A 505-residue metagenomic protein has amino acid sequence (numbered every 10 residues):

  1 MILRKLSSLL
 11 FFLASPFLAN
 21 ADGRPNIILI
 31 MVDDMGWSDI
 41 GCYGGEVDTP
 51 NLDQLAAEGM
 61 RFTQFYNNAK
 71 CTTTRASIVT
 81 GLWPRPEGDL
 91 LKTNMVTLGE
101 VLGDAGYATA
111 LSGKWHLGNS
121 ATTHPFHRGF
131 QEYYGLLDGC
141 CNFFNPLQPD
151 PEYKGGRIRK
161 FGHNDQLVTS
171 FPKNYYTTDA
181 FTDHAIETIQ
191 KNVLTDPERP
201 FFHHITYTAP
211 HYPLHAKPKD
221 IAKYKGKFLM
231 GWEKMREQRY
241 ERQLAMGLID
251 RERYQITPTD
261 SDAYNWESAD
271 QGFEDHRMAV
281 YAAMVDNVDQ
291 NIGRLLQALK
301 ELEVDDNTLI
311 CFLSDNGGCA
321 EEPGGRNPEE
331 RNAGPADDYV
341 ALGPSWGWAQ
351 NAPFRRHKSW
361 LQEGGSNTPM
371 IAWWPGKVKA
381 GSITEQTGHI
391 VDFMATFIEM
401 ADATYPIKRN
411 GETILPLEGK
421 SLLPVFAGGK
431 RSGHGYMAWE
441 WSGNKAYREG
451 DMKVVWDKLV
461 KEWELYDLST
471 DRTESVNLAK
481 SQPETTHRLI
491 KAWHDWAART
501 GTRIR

Functional and structural regions predicted by a protein language model:
I2-S7, A21-W463, L468-A498, T502-R505: Formylglycine-dependent sulfatase
L10-N20: Hydrophobic h-region of N-terminal signal peptides that target proteins for export in Gram-negative bacteria
